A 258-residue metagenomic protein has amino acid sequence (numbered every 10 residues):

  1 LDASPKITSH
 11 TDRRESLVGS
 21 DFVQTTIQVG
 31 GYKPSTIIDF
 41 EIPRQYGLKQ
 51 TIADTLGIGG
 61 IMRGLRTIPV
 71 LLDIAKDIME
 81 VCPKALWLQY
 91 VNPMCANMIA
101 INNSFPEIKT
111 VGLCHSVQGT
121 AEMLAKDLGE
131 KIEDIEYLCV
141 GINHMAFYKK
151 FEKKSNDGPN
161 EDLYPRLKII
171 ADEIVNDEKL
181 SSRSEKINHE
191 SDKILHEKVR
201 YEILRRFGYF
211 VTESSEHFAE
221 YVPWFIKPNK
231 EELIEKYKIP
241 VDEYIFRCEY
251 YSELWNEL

Functional and structural regions predicted by a protein language model:
L1-G19, T26, G31-S35: Conserved N-terminal Rossmann-fold NAD(P) cofactor-binding segment
D2-A3, M79-V81, E130-E133: Secondary-structure transition/capping motifs at alpha-helix termini and the adjoining loop/turn into the next element
S4-K6, K84, E107, D134: A generic structural signal for alpha->beta connector loops
V29-F105: Rossmann-fold NAD(P)-binding glycine/threonine-rich loop
Y90-K154: Rossmann-fold dinucleotide-binding core
G129-L258: Long, compositionally biased stretches enriched for glycine and/or charged residues
